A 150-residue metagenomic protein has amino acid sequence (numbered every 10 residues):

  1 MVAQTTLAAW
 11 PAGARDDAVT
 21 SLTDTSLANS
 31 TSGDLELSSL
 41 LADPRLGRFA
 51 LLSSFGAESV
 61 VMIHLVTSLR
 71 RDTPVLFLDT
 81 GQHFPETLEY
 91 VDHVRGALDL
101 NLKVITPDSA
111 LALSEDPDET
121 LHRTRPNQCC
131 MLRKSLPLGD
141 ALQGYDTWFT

Functional and structural regions predicted by a protein language model:
V2-T150: ATP-dependent adenylation/nucleotidyltransferase module used to activate substrates
